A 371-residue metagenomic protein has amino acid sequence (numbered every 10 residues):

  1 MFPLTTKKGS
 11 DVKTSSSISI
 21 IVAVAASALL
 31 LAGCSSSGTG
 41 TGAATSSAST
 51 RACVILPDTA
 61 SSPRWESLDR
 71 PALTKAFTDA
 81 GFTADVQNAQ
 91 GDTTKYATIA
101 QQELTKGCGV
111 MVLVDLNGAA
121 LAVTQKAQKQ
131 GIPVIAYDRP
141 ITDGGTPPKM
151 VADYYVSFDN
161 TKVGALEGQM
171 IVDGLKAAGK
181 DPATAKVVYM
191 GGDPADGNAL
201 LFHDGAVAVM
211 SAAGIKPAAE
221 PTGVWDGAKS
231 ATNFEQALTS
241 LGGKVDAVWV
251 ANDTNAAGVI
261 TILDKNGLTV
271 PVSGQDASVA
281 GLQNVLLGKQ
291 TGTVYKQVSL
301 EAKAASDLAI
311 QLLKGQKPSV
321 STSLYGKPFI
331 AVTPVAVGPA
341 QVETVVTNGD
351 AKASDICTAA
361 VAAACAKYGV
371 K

Functional and structural regions predicted by a protein language model:
F2-S19, L29, C34-K371: A residue-level marker of the well-folded mature domains of exported/periplasmic proteins
